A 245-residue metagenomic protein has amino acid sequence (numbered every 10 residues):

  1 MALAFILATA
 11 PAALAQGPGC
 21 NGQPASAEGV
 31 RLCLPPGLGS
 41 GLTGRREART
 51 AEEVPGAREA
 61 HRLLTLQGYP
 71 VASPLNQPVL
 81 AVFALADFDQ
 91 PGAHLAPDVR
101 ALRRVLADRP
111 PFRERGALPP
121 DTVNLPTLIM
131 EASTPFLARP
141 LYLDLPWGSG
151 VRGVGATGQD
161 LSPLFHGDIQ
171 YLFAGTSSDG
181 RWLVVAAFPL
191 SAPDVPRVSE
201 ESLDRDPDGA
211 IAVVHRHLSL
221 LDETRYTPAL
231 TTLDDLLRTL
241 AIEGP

Functional and structural regions predicted by a protein language model:
M1-A10: Bacterial N-terminal signal peptides
A13-G17: Boundary at the C-terminal end of the N-terminal hydrophobic targeting segment
P18-A25, L32, A84-D89, A93 (+1 more regions): Basic, Lys/Arg-enriched alpha-helical interface segments
P18-E53, P228-P245: Short conserved aromatic/hydrophobic patches within beta-strands of well-structured domains
C20, A25-L38, D144-G150, F173-L183: Short, solvent-exposed coil/turn segments at beta-strand boundaries
L38, F188-P245: Surface-exposed amphipathic alpha-helical segments
E53-L125, V185-L190, D194: A short acidic-to-branched-hydrophobic micro-motif
P55, A60, P110-D179, A187-P189 (+1 more regions): Signature of long, low-cysteine stretches enriched in small and polar/charged residues
